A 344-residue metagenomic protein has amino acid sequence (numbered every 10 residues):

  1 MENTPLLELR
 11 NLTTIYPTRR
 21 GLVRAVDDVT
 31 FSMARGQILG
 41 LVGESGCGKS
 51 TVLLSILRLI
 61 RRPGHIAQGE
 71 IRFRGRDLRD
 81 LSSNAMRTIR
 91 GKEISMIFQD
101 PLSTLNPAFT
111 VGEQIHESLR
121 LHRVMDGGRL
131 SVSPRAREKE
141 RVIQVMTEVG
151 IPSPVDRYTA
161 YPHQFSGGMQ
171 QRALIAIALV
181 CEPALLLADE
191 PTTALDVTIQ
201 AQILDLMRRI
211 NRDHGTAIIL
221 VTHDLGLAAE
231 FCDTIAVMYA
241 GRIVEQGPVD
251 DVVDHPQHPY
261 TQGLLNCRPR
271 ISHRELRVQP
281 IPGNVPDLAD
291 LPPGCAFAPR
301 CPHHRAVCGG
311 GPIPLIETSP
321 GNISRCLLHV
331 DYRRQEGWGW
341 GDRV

Functional and structural regions predicted by a protein language model:
N3-P5, P152-D156, Q246-V344: Short catalytic/signature loops enriched in Gly
E44, R58, L187-P191, L195-R277: P-loop NTP-binding/switch modules centered on Walker-like glycine-rich loops
I66-D77: Conserved ABC transporter NBD signature motif
R76-D77, L130-D156, L265: Conserved ABC ATPase "signature" region
L78-S95, E113, L121, R135 (+2 more regions): ABC ATPase NBD coupling module
V180-A184: A short, proline-enriched helix->beta-strand linker immediately N-terminal to the Walker B motif in ABC-type P-loop
